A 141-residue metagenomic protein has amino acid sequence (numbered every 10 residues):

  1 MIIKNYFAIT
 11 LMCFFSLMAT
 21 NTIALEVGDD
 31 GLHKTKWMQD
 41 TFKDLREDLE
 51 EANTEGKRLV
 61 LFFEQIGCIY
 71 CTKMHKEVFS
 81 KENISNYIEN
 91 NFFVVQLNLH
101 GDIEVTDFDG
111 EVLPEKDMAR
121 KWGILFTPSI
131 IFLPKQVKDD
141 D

Functional and structural regions predicted by a protein language model:
M1-I9: Bacterial N-terminal signal peptides that target proteins for export
I9-M18: Bacterial N-terminal signal peptides
I23-D48: N-terminal "domain-start" segment that seeds a small globular fold
T41-L59, I88: A short beta-strand-turn-helix
E55-I69: Short active-site neighborhood of thiol/selenol oxidoreductases, capturing the structured segment around
T72-E89: Typically the conserved alpha-helix immediately C-terminal to a functionally engaged Cys/Sec in thioredoxin-like
I84-L113: Thiol-based oxidoreductase modules, predominantly thioredoxin-like and allied folds used for disulfide exchange
D117-R120, F126-D141: A short, hydrophobic beta-strand/beta-hairpin element that forms part of a small beta-sheet core
